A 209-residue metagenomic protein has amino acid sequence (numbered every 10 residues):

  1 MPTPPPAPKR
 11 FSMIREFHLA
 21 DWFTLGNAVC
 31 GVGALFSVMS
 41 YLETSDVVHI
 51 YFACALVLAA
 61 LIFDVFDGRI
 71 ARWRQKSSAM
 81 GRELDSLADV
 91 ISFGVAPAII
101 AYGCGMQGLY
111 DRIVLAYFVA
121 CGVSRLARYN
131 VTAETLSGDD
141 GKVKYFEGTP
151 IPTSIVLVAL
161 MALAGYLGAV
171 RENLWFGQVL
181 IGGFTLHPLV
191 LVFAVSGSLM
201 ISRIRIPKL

Functional and structural regions predicted by a protein language model:
M1-S12, V143-L209: C-terminal membrane-associated helical module and adjoining short loops/tails
M1-V65, R203: Topogenic membrane-insertion module of multi-pass membrane proteins
P2-A28, R69-L87, R128-T153, R205-L209: Interhelical loop and helix-boundary elements at the membrane-water interface of polytopic inner-membrane proteins
D21-L25, V29, A55, W73-Y129: Multi-pass membrane catalytic core of lipid/isoprenoid biosynthesis enzymes
F23-G26, A53-A60, V114-Y117, C121 (+3 more regions): Hydrophobic alpha-helical transmembrane segments of polytopic
N27, G31-S37, A96, C121-R125 (+2 more regions): Helical transmembrane-bundle signal
G33-A55, I91, V95-A116, L160-P188: Helix-coil boundary and interhelical linker segments in multi-pass alpha-helical membrane proteins
D64, V119-T132, L191-P207: Transmembrane alpha-helical segments that form the membrane-embedded catalytic/substrate-channel core of multi-pass
